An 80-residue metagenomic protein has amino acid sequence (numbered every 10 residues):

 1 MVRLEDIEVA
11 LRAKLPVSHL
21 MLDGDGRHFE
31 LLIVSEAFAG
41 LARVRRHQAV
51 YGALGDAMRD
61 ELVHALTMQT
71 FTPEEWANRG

Functional and structural regions predicted by a protein language model:
M1-G80: N-terminal, polar/charged subdomain of small-to-medium soluble alpha/beta proteins
